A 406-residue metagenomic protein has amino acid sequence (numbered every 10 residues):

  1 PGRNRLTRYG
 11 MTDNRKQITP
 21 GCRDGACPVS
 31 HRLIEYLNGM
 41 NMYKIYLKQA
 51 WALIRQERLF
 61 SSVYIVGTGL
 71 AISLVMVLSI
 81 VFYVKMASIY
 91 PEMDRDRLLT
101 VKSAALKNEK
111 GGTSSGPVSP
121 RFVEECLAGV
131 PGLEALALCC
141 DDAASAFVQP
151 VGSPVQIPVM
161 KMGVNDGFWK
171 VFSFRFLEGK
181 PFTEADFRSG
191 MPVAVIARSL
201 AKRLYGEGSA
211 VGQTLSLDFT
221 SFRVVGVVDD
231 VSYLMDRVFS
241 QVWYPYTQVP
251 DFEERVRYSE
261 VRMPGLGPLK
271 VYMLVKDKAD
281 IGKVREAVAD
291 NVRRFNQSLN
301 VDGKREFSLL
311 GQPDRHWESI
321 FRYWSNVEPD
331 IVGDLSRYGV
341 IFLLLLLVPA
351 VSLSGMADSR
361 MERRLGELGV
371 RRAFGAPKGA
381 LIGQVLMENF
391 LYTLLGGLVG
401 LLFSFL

Functional and structural regions predicted by a protein language model:
P1-M40: Intrinsic disorder/low-complexity segments
S30, G167-P181, P192-V327: Mid-to-C-terminal secondary-structure elements that act as membrane-proximal/extracytoplasmic interface segments
Y36-I45, A52, Q56, R294-I341 (+2 more regions): Membrane-helix entry/capping segments
L47-V63, V351-Y392: Intracellular coupling helices
L53, E57-M86: Short, strongly hydrophobic transmembrane alpha-helices
I80-G208, S216-F222, E286: Structured, solvent-exposed hinge/loop segments at the ends of secondary-structure elements
R337-G355: Selective detector of the "anchor" transmembrane alpha-helix that sits immediately C-terminal
F390-L406: Small-residue-rich transmembrane alpha-helices
